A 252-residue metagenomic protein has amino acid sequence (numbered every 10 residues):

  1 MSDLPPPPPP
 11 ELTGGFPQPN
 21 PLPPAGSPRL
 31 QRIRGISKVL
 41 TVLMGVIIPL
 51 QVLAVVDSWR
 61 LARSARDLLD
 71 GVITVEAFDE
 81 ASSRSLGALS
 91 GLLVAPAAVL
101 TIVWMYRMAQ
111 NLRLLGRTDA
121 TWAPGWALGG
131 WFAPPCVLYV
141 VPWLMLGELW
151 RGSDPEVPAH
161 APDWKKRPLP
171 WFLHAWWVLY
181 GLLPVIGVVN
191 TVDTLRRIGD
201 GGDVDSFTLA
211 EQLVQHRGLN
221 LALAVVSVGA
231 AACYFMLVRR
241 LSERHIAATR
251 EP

Functional and structural regions predicted by a protein language model:
M1-Q31, A159-H160, A247-P252: Low-complexity, intrinsically disordered extramembrane tails and loops of integral membrane proteins
P28-L53, A120-F132, W164-L182: Alpha-helical membrane-anchoring segments
M44-L61, G87, V94-R107, M145 (+2 more regions): Helical transmembrane-bundle signal
A54-A88, G187-A222: Membrane interfacial helix motifs at helix-loop boundaries and amphipathic/re-entrant anchors
A95-D119, E148-S153: Internal transmembrane alpha-helix with an interfacial aromatic "cap," most often the third helix
P124-G147: Hydrophobic, aromatic-rich membrane-embedded alpha-helical segments
W143-A175: Membrane-interface alpha-helices
G181-S206, N220-P252: C-terminal transmembrane-bundle signature of multipass membrane proteins, characterized by strong activation on
